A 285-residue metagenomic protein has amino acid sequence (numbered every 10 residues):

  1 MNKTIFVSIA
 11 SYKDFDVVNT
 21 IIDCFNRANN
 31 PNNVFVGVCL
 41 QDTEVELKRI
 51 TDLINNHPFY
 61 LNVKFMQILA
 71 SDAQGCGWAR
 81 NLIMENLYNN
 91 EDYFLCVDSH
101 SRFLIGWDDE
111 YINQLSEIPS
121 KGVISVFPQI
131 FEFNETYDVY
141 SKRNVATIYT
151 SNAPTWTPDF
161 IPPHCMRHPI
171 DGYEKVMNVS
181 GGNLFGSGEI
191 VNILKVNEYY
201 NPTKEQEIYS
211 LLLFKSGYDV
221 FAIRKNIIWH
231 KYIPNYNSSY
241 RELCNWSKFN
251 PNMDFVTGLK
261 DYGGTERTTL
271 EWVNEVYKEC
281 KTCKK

Functional and structural regions predicted by a protein language model:
N2-K284: Catalytic cores of eukaryotic secretory-pathway lumenal/extracellular enzymes that build and remodel glycoconjugates
